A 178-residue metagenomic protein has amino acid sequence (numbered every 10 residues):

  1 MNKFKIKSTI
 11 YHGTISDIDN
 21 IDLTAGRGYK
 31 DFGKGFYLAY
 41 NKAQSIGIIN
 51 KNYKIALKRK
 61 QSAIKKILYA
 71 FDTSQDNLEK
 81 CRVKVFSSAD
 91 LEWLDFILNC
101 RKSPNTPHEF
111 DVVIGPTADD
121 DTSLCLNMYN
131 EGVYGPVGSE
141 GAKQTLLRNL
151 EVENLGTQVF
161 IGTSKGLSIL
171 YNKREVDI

Functional and structural regions predicted by a protein language model:
N2-I6, K30-D31, G47, K51-K58 (+1 more regions): Conserved NAD+-utilizing ADP-ribose enzyme module
K5-F36, Q44-K54: Glycine-rich loop/turn
N41: N-terminal cationic and glycine-rich segments that engage phosphates or anionic surfaces
